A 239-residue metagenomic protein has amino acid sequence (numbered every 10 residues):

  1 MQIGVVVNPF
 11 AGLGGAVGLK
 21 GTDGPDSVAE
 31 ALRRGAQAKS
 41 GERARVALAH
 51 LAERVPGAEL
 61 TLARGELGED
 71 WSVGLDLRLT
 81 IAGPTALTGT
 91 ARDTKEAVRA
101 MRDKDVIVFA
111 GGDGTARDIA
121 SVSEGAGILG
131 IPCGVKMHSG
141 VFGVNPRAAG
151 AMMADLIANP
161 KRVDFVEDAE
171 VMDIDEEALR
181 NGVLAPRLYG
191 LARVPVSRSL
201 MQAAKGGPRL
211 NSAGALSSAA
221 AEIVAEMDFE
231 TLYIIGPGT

Functional and structural regions predicted by a protein language model:
M1-D105, A151-G214, S218-E222: ATP/NTP phosphate-donor binding region
G4-V6, V108-F109, L129, I234-G236: Structural motif
P9-F10, D113-G114, G134, T239: Short glycine-rich anion-binding loops that position phosphate/pyrophosphate groups of nucleotides and phosphorylated
E59, V106, A126-L129, L232: Proline-centered loop/turn at the N-terminus of a beta-strand
R64, F109-D113, I235-T239: Glycine-rich beta-strand-to-loop/alpha-helix junction loops that act as flexible
A110, D118-P146: Short, acidic/small-residue loops that bind anionic groups at enzyme active sites
S212-T239: Oxyanion-binding "anion nests"
